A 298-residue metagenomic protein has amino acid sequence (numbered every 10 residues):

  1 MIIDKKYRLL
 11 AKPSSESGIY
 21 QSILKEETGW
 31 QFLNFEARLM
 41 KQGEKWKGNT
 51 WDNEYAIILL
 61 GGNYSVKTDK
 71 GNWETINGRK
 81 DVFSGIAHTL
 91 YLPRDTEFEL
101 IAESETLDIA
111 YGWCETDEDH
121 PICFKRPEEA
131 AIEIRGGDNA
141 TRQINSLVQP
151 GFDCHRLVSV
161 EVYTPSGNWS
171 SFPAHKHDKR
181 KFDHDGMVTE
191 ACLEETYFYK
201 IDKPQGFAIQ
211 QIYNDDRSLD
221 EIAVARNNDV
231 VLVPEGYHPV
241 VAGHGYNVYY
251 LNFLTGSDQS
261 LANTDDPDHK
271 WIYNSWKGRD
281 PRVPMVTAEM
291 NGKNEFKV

Functional and structural regions predicted by a protein language model:
M1-G48, Y273-G278, T287-V298: Generic N-terminal segment detector
S14-K47, D138-E195: A short glycine-rich, His/Asp/Glu-containing loop-to-beta-strand
N34-A102: Extended, compositionally biased flexible segments
F35-L39, T89-Y91, I109-Y111, S159-Y163 (+3 more regions): Conserved hydrophobic/aromatic beta-strand scaffold that supports enzyme active sites
W51-E74, L92, S166-G167, K179-D229 (+3 more regions): Glycine- and acidic-residue-biased ligand/ion/polar-headgroup-sensing regions
D81-D119, R226-N227, E235-L261: Ligand-binding loop in jelly-roll beta-barrel domains
R94, A102-S104, Y111-E115, V148 (+4 more regions): Short, structured patches in soluble enzyme cores that scaffold and shape functional sites
T106-N145, H244, L251-V298: Double-stranded beta-helix
